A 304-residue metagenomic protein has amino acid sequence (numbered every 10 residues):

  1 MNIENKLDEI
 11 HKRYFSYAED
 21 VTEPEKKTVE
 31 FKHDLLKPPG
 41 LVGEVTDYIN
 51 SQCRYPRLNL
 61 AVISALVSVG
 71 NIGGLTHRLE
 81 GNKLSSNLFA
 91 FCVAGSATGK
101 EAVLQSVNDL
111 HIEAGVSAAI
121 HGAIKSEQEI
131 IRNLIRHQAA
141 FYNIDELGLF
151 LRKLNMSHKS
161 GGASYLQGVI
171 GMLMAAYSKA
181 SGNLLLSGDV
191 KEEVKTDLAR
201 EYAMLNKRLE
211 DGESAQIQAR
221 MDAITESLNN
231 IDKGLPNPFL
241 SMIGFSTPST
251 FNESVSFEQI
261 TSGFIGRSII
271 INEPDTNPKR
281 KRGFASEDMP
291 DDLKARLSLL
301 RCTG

Functional and structural regions predicted by a protein language model:
N2-G304: Phosphate-handling catalytic cores of nucleic-acid transaction enzymes
